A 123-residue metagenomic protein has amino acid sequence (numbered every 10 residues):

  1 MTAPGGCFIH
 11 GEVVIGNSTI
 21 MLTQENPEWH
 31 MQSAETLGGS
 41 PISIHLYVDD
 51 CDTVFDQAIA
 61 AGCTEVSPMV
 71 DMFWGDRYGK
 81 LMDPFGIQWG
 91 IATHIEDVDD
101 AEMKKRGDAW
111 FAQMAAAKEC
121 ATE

Functional and structural regions predicted by a protein language model:
M1-M82, I91-E123: Vicinal oxygen chelate
F85: C-terminal catalytic core of tyrosine-transesterase DNA break-rejoin enzymes
